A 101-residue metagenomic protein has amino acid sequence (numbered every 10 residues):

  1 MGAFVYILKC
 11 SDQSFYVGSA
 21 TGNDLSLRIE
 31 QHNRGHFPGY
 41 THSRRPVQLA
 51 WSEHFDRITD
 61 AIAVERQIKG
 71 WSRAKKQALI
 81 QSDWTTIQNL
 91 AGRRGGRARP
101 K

Functional and structural regions predicted by a protein language model:
M1-P38, H42-Q48, S52, T59-K69 (+1 more regions): GIY-YIG nuclease catalytic motif and its immediate N-terminal context
I58-T59, A74: Residues in well-ordered alpha-helical elements
R66-L79: Short arginine-rich
